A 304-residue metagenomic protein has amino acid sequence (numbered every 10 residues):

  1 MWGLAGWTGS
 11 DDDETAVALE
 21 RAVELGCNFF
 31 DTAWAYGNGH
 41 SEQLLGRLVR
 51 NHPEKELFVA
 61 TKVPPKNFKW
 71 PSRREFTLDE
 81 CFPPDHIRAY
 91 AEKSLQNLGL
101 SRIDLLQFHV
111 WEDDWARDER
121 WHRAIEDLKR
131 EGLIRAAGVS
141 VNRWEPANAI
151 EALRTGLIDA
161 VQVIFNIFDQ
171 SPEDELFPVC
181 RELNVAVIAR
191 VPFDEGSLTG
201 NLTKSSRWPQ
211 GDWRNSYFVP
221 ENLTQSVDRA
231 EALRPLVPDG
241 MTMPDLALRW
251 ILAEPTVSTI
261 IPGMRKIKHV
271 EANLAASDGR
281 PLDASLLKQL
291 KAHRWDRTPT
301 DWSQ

Functional and structural regions predicted by a protein language model:
M1-D13, R73-H86: Active-site mouth loops of central-metabolism enzymes
M1-L57: N-terminal binding-site loop/beta-alpha segment at the start of enzyme catalytic domains that lines or forms
G6, V110-Q304: Beta/alpha (TIM)-barrel catalytic core signal, keyed to glycine-rich beta->alpha loops juxtaposed to Asp/Glu that bind
A18, P84-L95: Short, well-ordered amphipathic alpha-helical segments that serve as non-catalytic structural scaffolds within diverse
E24, R47-F58, L95-G99, K129 (+1 more regions): Acidic (Asp/Glu)-rich catalytic clusters
F30, I103, A137: Glycine-centered flexible beta-alpha turn that most often forms the glycine-rich phosphate-binding loop
K55-F82: Structural motif corresponding to the early beta-alpha repeats
L95-D114: Active-site groove signature of glycoside hydrolases
